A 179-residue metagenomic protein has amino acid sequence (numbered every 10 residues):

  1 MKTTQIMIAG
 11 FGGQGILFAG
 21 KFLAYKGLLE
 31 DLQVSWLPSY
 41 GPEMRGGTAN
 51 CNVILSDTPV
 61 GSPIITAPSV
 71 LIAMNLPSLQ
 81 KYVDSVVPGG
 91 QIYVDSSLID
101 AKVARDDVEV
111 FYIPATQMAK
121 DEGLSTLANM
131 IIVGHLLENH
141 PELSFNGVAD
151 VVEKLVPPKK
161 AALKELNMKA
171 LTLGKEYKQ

Functional and structural regions predicted by a protein language model:
M1-Q179: Active-site cofactor/cluster-binding pocket
